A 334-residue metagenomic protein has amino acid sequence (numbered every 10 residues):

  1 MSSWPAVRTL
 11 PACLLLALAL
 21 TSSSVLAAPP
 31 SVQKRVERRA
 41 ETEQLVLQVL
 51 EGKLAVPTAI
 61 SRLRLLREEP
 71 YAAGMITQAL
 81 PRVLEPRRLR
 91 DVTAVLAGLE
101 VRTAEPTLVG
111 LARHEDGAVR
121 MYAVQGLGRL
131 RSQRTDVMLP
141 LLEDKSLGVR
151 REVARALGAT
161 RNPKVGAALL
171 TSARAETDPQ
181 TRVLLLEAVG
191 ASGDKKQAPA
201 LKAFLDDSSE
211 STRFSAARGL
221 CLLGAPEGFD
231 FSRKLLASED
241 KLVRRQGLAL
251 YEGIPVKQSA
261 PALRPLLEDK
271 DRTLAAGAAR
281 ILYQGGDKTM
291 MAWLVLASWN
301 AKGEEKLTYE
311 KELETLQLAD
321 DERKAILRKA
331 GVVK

Functional and structural regions predicted by a protein language model:
P11-S22: Bacterial N-terminal signal peptides
R35-V49, E68-P81, V101-R113, R131-E143 (+6 more regions): Amphipathic alpha-helical scaffolding segments comprising HEAT/armadillo-like alpha-solenoid repeats
G52, L84-E85, E115-D116, K145-S146 (+5 more regions): Short inter-helical turns and helix N-cap capping residues of alpha-solenoid HEAT/ARM repeat scaffolds
V56-P57, L89, R120, R150 (+5 more regions): Residue-level detector of extended alpha-helical repeat arrays and alpha-solenoid scaffolds
A59-R62, V92, A123, V153 (+5 more regions): Conserved hydrophobic register position within alpha-solenoid helical repeats
R62-L65, V95-G98, G126-R129, A156 (+5 more regions): Core register positions within helices of long alpha-helical scaffolds
S146-L222: Solenoidal tandem-repeat scaffolds enriched in leucines and small polar residues
N300-K334: Terminal, low-structured helical/coil segments at or just beyond the last alpha-helical repeat
